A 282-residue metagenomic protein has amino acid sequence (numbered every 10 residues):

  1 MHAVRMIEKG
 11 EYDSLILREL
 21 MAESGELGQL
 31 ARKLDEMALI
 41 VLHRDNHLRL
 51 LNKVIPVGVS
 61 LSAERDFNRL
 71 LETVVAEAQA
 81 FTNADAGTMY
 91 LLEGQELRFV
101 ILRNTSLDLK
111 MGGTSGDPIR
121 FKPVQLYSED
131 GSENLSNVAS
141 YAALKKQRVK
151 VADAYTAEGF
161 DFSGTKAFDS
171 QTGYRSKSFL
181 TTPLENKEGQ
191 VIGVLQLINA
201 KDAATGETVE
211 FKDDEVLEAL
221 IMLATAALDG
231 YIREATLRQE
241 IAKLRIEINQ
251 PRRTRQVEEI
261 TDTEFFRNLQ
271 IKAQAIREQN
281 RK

Functional and structural regions predicted by a protein language model:
M1-M37, K212-E215: HAMP signal relay modules and closely related sensory coiled-coil linkers that couple transmembrane inputs to cytosolic
H2-M6, V54, S60, G230-K282: Signal-transducing coiled-coil/dimerization helices and immediately adjacent hinge/linker segments that couple sensory
E19-A22, K53, S60-Q79, M89 (+1 more regions): Signal-transducing coiled-coil linker helices
M21-S24, S170, R175, Q190-I192 (+1 more regions): Regulatory loop-to-helix N-cap segments in sensory/regulatory domains that couple ligand/signal detection
E26-R69, G230-Q250: Signal-transmission linkers at sensory-effector interfaces
A76, T88-E133, T156-A157: GAF sensory/regulatory domain recognition with acknowledged cross-activation on helical regulatory dimers
L135-S140, Q147-S178, A200-G206, E210: Signal-transducing coupling segments at domain and membrane junctions
K177-N186: A short, aliphatic-rich beta-strand micro-motif
